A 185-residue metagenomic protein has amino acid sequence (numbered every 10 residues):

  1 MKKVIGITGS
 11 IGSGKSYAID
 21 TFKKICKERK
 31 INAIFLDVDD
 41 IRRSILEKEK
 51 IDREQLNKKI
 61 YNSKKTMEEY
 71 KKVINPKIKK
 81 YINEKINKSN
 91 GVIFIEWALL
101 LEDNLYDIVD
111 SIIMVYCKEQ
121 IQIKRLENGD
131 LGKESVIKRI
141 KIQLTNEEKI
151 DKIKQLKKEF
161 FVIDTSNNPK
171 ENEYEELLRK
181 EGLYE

Functional and structural regions predicted by a protein language model:
K2, Y17, K23-I25, E84-V92 (+4 more regions): NTP-dependent small-molecule kinase module
I7: Hydrophobic anchor at the beta1->P-loop junction of P-loop NTPases
S10: P-loop (Walker A) phosphate-binding loop of NTP-binding proteins
S13: ATP-binding Walker
S16-N32, L36: A conserved segment at the C-terminal end of the G1
I34, D40-G91: ATP-dependent small-molecule kinase phosphotransfer cores that center on conserved nucleotide phosphate-binding segments
I93-L99: Switch II (G3) loop of P-loop NTPases
E102-D103: Conserved helix/coil segment N-terminal to the catalytic DExD/H
